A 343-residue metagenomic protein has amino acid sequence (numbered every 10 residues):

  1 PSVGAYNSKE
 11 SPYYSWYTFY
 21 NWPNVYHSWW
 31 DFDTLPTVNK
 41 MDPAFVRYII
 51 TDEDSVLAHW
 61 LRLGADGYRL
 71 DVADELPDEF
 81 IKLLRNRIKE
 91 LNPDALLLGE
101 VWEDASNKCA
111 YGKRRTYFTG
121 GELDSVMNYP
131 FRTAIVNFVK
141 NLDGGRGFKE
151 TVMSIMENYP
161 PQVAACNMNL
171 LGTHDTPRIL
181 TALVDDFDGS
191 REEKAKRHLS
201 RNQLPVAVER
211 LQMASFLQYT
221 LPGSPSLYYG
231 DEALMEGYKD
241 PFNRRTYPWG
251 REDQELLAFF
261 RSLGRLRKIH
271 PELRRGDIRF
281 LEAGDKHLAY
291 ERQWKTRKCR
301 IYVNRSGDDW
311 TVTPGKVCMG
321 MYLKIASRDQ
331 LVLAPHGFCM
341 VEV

Functional and structural regions predicted by a protein language model:
P1-L63, L84, E90: Substrate-binding/active-site clefts of carbohydrate-active enzymes
S2, V56, D66, D71-N167 (+4 more regions): Active-site-proximal helices and loops of the catalytic beta/alpha 8
D33-Y48, A65-E75, V136-D143, A195-V206 (+1 more regions): The substrate-binding groove and active-site-proximal loops of carbohydrate-active enzymes, especially glycoside
P43, R47-D54, D74-K82, P205-Q212 (+1 more regions): Conserved structured core elements
Y111-G112, D124-S125, M168-L199, S215-D253: Aromatic/acidic polysaccharide-binding cleft in carbohydrate-active enzymes
K113, A207-V208, T220-L227, D231-V343: Carbohydrate-interacting/catalytic domains
R146-K149, M153-I155, F187-L211, I269: Aromatic-anchored helix/helix-loop segment that forms the rim or "lid" of small-molecule/cofactor binding pockets
